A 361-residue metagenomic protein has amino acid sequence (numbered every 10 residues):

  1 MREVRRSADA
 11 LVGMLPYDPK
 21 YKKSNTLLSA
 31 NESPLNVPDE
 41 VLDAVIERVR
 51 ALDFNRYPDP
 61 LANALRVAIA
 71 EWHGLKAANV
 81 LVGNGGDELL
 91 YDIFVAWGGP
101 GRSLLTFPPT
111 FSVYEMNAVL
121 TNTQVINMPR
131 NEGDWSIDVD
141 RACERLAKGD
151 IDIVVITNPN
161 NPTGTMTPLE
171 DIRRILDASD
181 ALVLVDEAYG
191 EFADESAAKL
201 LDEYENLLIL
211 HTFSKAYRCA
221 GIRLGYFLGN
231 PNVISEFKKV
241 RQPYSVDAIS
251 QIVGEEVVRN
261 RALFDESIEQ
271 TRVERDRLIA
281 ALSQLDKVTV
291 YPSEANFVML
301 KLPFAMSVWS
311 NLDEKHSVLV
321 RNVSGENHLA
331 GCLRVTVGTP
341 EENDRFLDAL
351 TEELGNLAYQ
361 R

Functional and structural regions predicted by a protein language model:
M1-R56, D150: N-terminal "arm"/small-domain region of PLP-dependent enzymes with the aminotransferase-like
N36-P38, N206-Q284, T289-Y291: PLP-dependent aminotransferase class I/II
N63-S103: Phosphate-binding glycine-rich loop
A96-N117: Conserved PLP-anchoring active-site segment centered on the Schiff-base-forming lysine
I126, E132-E187, E191: Active-site phosphate-binding strand-loop segment of PLP-dependent enzymes
L228, M299-K301, T336-G338: Short hydrophobic/aromatic beta-strand micro-patches that form the beta-sheet surface supporting nucleotide- or nucleic
T271-R272, L282-H316: Conserved PLP-binding catalytic core of the aspartate aminotransferase-like
E314-K315, G325-R361: PLP-dependent enzyme catalytic core of the Aspartate aminotransferase-like
